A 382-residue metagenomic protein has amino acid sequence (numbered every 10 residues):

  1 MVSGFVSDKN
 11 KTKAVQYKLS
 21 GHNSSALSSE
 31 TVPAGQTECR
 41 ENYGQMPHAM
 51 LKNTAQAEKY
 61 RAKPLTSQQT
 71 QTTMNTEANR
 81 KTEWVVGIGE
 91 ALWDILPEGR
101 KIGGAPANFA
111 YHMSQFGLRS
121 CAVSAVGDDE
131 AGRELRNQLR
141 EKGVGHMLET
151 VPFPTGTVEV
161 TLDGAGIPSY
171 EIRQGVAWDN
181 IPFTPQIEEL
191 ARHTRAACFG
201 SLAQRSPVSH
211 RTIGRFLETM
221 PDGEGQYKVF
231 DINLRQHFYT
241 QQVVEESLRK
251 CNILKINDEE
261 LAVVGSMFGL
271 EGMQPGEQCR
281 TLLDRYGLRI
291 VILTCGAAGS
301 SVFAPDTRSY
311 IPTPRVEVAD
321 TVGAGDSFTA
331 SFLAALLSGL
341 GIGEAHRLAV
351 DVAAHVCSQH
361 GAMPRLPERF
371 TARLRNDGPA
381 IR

Functional and structural regions predicted by a protein language model:
V2-Y17: Extreme N-terminal basic, low-complexity initiation segments that serve as generic localization/processing leaders
L19-H22, A26-S28, N42-P47, K52 (+2 more regions): Targeting/processing segments of secretory and organellar proteins
K59, T66, N75-V144, V158 (+2 more regions): Glycine-rich phosphate/adenosyl-contacting loop at the front of the ribokinase-like
K59, T66, T70-E83, F268 (+1 more regions): Conserved phosphate-binding/catalytic region of the ribokinase-like
R119-S201, E224-G225, R373-R382: Conserved N-terminal subdomain of the carbohydrate kinase-like
E189-L190, E246-S247, D284: Structural alpha-helical scaffold elements that stabilize or flank donor/cofactor-binding regions in carbohydrate
A196, S201-T281, G299: Conserved beta-alpha-beta core of the PfkB/ribokinase-like small-molecule kinase fold
